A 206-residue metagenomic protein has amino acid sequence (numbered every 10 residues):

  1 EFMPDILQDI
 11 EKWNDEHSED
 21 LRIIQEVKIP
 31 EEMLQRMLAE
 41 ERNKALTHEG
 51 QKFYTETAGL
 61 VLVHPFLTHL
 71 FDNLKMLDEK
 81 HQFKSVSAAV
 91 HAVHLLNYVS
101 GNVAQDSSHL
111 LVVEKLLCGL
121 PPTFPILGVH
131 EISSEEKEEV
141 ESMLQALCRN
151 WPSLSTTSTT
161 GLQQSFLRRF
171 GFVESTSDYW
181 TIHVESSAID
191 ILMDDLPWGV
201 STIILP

Functional and structural regions predicted by a protein language model:
E1-P206: Short, compositionally biased pre-sequence/patch detector
